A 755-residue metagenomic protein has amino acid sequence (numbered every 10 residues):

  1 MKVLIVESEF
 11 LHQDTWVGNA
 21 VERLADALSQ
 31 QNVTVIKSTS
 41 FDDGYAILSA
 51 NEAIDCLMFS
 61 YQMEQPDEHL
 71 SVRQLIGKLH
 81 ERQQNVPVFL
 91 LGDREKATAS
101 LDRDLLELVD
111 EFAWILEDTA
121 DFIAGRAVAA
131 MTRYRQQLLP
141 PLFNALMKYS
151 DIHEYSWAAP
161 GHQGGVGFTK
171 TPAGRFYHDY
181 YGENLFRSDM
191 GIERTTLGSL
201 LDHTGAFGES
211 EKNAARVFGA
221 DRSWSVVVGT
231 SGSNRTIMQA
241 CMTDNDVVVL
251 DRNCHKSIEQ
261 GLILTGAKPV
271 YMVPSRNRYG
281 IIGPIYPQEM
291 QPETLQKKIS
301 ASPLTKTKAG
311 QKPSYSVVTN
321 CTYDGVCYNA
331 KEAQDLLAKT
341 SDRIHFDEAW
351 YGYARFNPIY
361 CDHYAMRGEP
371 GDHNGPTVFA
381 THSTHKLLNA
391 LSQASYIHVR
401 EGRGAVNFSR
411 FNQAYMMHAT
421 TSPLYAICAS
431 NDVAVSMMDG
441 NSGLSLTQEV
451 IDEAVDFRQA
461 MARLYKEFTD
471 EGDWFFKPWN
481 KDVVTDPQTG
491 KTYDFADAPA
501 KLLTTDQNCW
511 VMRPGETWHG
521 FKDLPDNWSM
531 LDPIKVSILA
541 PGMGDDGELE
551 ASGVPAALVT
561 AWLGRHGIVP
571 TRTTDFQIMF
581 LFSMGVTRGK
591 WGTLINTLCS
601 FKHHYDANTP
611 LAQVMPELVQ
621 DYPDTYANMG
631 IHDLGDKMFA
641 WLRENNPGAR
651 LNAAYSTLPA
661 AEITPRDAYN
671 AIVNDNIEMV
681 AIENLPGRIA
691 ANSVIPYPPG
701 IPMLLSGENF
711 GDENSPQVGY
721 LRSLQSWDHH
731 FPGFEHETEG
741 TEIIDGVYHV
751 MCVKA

Functional and structural regions predicted by a protein language model:
M1-L28, K37, L57, F89 (+1 more regions): Conserved acidic segment of CheY-like receiver
E9-L11, L90-A97, D118, A349-Y353 (+1 more regions): Short beta-alpha junction loops
W16-E22, F41-G44, A53-Q83, G92-S100: Conserved phosphotransfer microenvironments
S38-F41, A46-A50, G77, G232-T243 (+2 more regions): Conserved PLP-enzyme active-site core in the AAT-like
L48-E52, C56, V72, A97-T98 (+5 more regions): Non-catalytic terminal extensions of PLP-dependent enzymes
F89-E111, T119, V247-D251, K256-V270 (+1 more regions): Hydrophobic or amphipathic alpha-helical targeting/insertion segments
R187-L197, K212-G219, V270-G283: Gly-rich Lys/Arg/Thr-decorated short loops/hinges at beta-loop-alpha junctions or inter-strand turns that position
E211-W224, S231-V247: Phosphate-binding glycine-rich loop
